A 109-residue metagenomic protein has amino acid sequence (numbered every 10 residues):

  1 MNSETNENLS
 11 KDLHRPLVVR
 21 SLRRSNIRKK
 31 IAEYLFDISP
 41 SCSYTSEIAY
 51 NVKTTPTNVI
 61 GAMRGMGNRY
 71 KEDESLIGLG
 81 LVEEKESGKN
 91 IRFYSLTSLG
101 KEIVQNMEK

Functional and structural regions predicted by a protein language model:
E4-E33: Short alpha-helical segments that sit at the start of domains
I38-Y44: Short capping segments at the starts of secondary-structure elements
E47-Y50: A short acidic, leucine-rich amphipathic alpha-helix
T54-G80, I91: Short amphipathic alpha-helical interaction segments
G80-L96: Minor-groove-contacting beta-hairpin "wing" of winged helix-turn-helix DNA-binding domains
R92-K109: Short, amphipathic alpha-helical interaction segments positioned at domain boundaries
